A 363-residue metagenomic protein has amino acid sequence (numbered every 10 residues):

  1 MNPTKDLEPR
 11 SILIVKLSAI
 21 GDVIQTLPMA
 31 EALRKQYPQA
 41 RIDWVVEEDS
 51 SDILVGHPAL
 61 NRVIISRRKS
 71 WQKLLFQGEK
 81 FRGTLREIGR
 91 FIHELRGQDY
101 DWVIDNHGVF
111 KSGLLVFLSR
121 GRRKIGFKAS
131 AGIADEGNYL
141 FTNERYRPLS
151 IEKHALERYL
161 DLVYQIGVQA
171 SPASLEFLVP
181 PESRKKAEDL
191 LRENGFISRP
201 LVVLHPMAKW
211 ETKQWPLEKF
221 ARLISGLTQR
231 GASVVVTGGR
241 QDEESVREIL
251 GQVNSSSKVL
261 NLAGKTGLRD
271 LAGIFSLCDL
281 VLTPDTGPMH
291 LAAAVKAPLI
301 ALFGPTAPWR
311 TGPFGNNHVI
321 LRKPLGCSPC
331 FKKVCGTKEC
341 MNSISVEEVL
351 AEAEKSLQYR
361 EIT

Functional and structural regions predicted by a protein language model:
M1-T363: Catalytic machinery of carbohydrate-active enzymes, primarily nucleotide-sugar-dependent glycosyltransferases
